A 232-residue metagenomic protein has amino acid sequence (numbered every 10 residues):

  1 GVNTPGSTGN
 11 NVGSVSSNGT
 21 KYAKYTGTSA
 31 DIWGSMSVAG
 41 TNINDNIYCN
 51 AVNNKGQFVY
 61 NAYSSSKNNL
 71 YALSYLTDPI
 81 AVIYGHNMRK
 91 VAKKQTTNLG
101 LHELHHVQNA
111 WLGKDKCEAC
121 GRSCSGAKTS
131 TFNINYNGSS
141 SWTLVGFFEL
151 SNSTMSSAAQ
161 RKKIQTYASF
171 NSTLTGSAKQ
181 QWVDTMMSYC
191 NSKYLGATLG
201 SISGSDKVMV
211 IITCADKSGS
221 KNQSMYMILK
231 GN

Functional and structural regions predicted by a protein language model:
G1-N232: Solvent-exposed, non-transmembrane regions of membrane-associated and secreted proteins
